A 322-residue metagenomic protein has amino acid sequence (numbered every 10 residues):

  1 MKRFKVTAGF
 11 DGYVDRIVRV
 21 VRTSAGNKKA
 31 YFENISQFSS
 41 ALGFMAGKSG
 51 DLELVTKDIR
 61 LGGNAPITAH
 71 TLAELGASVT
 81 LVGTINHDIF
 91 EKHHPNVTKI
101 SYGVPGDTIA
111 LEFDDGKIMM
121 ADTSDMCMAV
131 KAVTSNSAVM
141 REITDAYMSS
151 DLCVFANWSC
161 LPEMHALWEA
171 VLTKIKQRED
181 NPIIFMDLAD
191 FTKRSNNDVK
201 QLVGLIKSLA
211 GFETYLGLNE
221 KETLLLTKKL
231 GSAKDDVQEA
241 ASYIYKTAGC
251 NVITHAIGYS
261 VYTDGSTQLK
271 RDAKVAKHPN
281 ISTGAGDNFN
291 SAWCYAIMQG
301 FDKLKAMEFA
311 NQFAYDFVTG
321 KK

Functional and structural regions predicted by a protein language model:
M1-L42, K57-R60, E74-T80, T84-L269 (+3 more regions): Ribokinase/PfkB-type carbohydrate-kinase core domain
G43-N64: Alpha-helix-centered segments that form part of catalytic cores
G50, P66-S78, A296-Q299: Alpha-helix C-terminal capping segments
D58-T71, N280-N288: Glycine/serine-rich anion-binding loops at beta->alpha junctions that coordinate negatively charged ligand groups
G63, I67, A166, E239 (+1 more regions): Short, well-structured alpha-helical interface segments that form or flank functional binding sites
N64-I67, N219, N290, N311: Asparagine-centered polar/low-complexity signal
T247-G249, L269, K274-K322: Conserved post-catalytic alpha-helical subdomain immediately downstream of the catalytic base and nucleotide-binding
